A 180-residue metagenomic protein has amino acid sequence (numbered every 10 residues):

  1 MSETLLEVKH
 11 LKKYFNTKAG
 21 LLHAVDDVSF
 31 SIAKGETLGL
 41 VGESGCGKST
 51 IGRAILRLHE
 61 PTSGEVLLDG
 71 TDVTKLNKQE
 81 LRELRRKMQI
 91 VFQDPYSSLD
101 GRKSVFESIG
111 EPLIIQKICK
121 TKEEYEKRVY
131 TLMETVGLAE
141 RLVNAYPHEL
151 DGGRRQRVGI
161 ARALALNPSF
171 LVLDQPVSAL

Functional and structural regions predicted by a protein language model:
V41-G42: The feature captures the beta-strand-to-loop junction immediately N-terminal to the Walker
L56: Helix-to-loop junction immediately C-terminal to a conserved catalytic motif
G64-D72, L84: Conserved ABC transporter NBD signature motif
D72, I114-K117, E123-R141: Conserved ABC ATPase "signature" region
Y146-L150, R154: Conserved ABC ATPase signature
I160: Hydrophobic anchor residue at the start of the ABC signature
A165-S169: A short, proline-enriched helix->beta-strand linker immediately N-terminal to the Walker B motif in ABC-type P-loop
